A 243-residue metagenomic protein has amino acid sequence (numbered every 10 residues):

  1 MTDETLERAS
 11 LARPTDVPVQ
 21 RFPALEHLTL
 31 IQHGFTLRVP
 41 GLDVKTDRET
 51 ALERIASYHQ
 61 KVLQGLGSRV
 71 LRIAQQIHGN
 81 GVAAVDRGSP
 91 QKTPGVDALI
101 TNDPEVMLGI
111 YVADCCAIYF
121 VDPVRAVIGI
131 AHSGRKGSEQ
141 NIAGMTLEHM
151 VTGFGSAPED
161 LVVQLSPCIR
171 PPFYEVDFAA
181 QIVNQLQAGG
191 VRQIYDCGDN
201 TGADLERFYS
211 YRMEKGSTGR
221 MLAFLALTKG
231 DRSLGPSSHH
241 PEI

Functional and structural regions predicted by a protein language model:
M1-I243: Active-site microenvironment for binding and transforming phosphate-containing groups
